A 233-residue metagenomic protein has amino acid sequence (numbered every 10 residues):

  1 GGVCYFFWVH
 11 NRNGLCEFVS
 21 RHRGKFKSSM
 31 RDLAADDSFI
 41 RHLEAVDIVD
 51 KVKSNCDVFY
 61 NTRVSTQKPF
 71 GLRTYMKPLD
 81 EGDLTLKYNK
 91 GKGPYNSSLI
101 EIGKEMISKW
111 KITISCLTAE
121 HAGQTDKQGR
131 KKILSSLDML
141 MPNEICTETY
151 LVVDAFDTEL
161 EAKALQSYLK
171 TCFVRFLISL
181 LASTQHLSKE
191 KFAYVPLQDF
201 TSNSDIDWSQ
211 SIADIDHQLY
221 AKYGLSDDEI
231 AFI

Functional and structural regions predicted by a protein language model:
G2-T149, D154-I206, Q210-D227: C-terminal substrate-recognition regions of SAM-dependent nucleic acid methyltransferases
D228-I233: Short, amphipathic C-terminal "tail helix"
